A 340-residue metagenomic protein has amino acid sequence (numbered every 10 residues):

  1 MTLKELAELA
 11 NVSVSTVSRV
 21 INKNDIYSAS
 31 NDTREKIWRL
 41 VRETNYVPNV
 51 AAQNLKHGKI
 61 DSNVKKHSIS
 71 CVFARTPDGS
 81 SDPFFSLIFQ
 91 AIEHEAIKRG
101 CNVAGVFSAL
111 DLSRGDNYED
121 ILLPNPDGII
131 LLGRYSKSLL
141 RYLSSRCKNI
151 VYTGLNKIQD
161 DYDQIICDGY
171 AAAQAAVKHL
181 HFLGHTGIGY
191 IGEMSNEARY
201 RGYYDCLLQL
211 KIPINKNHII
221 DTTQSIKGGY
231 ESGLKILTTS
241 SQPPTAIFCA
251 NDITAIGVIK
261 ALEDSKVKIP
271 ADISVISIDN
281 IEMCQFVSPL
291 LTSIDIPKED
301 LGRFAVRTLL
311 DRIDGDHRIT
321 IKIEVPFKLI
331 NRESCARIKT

Functional and structural regions predicted by a protein language model:
M1-K59, N63: N-terminal helix-turn-helix DNA-binding module of bacterial transcription factors
E5-L9, R42-T44, N49-V50, A91-N102 (+3 more regions): Bacterial carbohydrate/catabolite-sensing allosteric modules
S18, K56-S80, H179, G187-E193: Short beta-strand segments enriched in small/hydrophobic residues
N22-S30, I60-D61, R75-S81, E119 (+1 more regions): Short, flexible, glycine-rich and Lys/Arg-enriched loop motifs at helix boundaries that contact anionic partners
K56-S68, K98-R99, S113-L122, R146 (+2 more regions): Inter-domain helical "communication" segments and dimerization helices that couple sensory or membrane-embedded modules
V72, I130-L132, F248: Structural motif
H94-L132: Central regulatory/effector-binding core of bacterial HTH transcription factors
L131-L140: A glycine-rich helix N-cap at a beta->alpha junction
